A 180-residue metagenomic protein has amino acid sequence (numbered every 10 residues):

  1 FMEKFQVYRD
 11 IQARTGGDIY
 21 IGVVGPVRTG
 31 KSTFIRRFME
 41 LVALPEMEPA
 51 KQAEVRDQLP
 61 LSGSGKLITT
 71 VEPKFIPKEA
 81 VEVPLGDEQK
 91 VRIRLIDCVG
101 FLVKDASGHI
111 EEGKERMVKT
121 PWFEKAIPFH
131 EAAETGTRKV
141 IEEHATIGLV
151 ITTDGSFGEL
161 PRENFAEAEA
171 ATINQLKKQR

Functional and structural regions predicted by a protein language model:
F1-M2, L176: Extended hydrophobic/Leu-rich segments
M2-H130, I141-I151: Conserved G1/Walker A P-loop phosphate-binding module
H130-R180: Conserved catalytic-core segment of NTP-binding enzymes
